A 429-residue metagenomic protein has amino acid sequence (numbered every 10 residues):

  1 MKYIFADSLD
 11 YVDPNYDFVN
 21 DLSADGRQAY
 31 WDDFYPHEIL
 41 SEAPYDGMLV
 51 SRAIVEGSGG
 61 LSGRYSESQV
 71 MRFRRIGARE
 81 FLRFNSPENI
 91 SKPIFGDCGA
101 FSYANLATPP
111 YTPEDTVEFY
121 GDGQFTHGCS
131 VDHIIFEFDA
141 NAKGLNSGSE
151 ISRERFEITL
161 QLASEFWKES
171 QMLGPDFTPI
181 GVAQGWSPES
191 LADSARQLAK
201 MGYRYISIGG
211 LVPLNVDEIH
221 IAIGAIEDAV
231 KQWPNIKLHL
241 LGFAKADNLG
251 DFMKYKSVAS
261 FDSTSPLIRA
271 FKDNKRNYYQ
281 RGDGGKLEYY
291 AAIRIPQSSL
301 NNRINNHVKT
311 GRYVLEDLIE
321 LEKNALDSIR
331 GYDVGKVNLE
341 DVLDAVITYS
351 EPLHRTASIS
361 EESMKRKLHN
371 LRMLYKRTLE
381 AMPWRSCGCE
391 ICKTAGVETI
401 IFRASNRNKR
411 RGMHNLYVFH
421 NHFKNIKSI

Functional and structural regions predicted by a protein language model:
M1-Q171, L326, R330-R372, I429: Non-catalytic, usually N-terminal nucleic-acid engagement modules in DNA/RNA processing proteins
K2, G174-A345: Glycine-rich phosphate/ribose-binding loops and adjacent secondary-structure elements that form binding surfaces
L22-G26, E67-M71, P113-V117, S147-S149 (+5 more regions): Short, low-complexity, polar/charged sequence segments that are solvent-exposed and flexible
V55-E56, A100-S102, H133-F136, W186-P188 (+4 more regions): Short, solvent-exposed loop/turn segments at secondary-structure junctions
E150-F166, S190, S194, N408 (+1 more regions): Charged, low-complexity, helix-prone segments enriched in Lys/Glu/Asp/Gln
K275-I429: C-terminal accessory extensions appended to soluble enzyme cores
